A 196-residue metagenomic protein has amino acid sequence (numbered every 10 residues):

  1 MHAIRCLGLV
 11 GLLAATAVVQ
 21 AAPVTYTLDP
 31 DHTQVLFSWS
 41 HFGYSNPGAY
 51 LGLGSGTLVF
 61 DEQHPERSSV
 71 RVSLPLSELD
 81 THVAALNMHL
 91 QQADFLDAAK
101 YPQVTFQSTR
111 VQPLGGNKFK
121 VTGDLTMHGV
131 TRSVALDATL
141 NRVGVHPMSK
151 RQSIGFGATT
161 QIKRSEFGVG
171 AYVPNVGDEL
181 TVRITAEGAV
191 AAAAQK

Functional and structural regions predicted by a protein language model:
M1-G8: Bacterial N-terminal signal peptides that target proteins for export
L9-L13: Hydrophobic helical h-region of N-terminal Sec-dependent signal peptides in bacterial secretory/periplasmic proteins
A15-V18: N-terminal signal peptide c-region/cleavage motif recognized by signal peptidases
A21-K196: Low-complexity, acidic/polar, glycine-enriched regions of mature
